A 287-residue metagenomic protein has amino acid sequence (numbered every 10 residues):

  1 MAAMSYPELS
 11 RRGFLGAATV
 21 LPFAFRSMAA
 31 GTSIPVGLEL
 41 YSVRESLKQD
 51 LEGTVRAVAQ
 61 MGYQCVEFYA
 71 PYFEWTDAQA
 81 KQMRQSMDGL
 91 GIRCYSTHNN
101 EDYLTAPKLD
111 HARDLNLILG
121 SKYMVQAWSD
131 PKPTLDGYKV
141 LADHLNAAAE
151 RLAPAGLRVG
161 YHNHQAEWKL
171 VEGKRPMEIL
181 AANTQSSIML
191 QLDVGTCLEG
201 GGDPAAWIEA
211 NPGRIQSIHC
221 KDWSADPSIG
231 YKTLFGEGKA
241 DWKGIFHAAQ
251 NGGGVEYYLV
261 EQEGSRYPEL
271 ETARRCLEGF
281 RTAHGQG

Functional and structural regions predicted by a protein language model:
A3-P7, F14-F23, M28-G37, V43-A59 (+3 more regions): Histidine-acidic metal/acid-base catalytic patches
P22-A24, C65, Y72, G89-S96 (+2 more regions): Active-site acidic/histidine proton-transfer and metal-coordination neighborhood in alpha/beta enzyme cores
A30-S42, R84, D88, R93 (+1 more regions): Mobile, glycine- and charge-enriched loop segments and immediately flanking short secondary-structure elements within
Y41, Y69, H98-N100, Q126-S129 (+4 more regions): Active-site-proximal beta-strand/loop segments in catalytic clefts of secreted hydrolases
E67-R84: Glycine-rich, proline-tolerant flexible connector loops at the mouths of alpha/beta enzymes
D77-A78, S86, S96, L157 (+2 more regions): Mature catalytic domains of secreted/periplasmic carbohydrate-active enzymes
